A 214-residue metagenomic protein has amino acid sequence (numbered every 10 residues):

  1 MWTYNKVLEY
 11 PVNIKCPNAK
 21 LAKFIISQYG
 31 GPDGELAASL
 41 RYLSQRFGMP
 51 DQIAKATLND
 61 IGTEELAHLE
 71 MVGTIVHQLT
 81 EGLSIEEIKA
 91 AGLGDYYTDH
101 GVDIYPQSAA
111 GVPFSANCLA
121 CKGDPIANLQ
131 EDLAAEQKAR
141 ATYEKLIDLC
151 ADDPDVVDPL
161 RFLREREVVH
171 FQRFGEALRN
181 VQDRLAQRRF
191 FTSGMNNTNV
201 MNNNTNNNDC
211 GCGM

Functional and structural regions predicted by a protein language model:
M1-M214: Non-heme di-metal
